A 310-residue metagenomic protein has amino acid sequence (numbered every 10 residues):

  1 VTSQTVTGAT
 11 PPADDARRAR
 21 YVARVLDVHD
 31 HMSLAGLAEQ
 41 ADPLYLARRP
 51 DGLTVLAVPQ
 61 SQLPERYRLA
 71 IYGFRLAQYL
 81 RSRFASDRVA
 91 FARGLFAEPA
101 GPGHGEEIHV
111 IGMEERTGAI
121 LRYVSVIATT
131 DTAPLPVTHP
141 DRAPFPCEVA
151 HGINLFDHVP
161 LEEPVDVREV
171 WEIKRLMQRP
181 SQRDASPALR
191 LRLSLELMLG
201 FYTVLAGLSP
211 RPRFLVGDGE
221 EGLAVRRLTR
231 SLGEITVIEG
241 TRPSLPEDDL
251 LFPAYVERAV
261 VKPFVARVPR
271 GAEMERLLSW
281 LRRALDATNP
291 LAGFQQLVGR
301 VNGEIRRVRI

Functional and structural regions predicted by a protein language model:
T2-V28: Extreme N-terminal leader/anchor segments
G8, H29-F96, H109-R116, V126-A128: Short amphipathic alpha-helix that is part of the acyltransferase structural core
P99-I111, T132-L135: A short helix-loop-beta-strand connector motif used in the catalytic cores of GNAT acetyltransferases and, in some
T117-Y123, W171: Glycine-rich phosphate/pyrophosphate-binding loop shared by adenosine-nucleotide-utilizing enzymes
L121-R122, V126-I127, T132-P140: A basic- and aromatic-enriched beta-loop-alpha substructure that forms the phosphate/nucleotide- and DNA/RNA-contacting
P134-R258: Acyl-donor binding region in acyl/amide transferases
L223-N302: Accessory, usually C-terminal, subdomains that scaffold auxiliary metal cofactors
N302-I310: Charge-patterned, long linear interaction tracts outside catalytic cores
